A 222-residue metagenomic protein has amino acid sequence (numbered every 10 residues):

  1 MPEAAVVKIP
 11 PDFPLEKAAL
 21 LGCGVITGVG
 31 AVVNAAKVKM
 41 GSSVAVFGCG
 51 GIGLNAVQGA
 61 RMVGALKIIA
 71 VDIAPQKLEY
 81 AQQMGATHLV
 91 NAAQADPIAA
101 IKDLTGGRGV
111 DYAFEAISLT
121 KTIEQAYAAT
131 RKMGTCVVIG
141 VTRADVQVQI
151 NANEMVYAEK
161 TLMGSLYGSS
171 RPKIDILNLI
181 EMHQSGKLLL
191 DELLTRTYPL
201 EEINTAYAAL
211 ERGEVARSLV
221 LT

Functional and structural regions predicted by a protein language model:
P2, I117, G140-R143, L166-G168 (+1 more regions): Short strand-turn motif at the edge of the Rossmann-like AdoMet-binding core
A4-A5, P10-A95, A99: Mid-domain Rossmann-like dinucleotide-binding core that forms the NAD(H)/NADP(H) cofactor-binding site
V6, V25, I98, V110 (+2 more regions): A general structural signal for well-ordered alpha-helical segments in protein cores
V7, A45, I69, T135-V137 (+2 more regions): Structural detector of well-ordered beta-strand residues that form the stable sheet scaffold of enzyme domains
I9, G28, A60, A81 (+7 more regions): Residue-level signal for nonpolar/aromatic packing positions in well-ordered secondary structure
A36-M40, I73-P75, E79-T161: Glycine-rich cofactor phosphate-binding loops and adjacent beta1-alpha1 units of small-molecule cofactor enzyme domains
E124-A128, S169, K173-T222: C-terminal hydrophobic helical "lid"/dimerization subdomain of Rossmann-like NAD(P)H-dependent oxidoreductases
M155, L162-M163, N178-H183: Rossmann-like dinucleotide-binding domain for NAD(H)/NADP(H)
